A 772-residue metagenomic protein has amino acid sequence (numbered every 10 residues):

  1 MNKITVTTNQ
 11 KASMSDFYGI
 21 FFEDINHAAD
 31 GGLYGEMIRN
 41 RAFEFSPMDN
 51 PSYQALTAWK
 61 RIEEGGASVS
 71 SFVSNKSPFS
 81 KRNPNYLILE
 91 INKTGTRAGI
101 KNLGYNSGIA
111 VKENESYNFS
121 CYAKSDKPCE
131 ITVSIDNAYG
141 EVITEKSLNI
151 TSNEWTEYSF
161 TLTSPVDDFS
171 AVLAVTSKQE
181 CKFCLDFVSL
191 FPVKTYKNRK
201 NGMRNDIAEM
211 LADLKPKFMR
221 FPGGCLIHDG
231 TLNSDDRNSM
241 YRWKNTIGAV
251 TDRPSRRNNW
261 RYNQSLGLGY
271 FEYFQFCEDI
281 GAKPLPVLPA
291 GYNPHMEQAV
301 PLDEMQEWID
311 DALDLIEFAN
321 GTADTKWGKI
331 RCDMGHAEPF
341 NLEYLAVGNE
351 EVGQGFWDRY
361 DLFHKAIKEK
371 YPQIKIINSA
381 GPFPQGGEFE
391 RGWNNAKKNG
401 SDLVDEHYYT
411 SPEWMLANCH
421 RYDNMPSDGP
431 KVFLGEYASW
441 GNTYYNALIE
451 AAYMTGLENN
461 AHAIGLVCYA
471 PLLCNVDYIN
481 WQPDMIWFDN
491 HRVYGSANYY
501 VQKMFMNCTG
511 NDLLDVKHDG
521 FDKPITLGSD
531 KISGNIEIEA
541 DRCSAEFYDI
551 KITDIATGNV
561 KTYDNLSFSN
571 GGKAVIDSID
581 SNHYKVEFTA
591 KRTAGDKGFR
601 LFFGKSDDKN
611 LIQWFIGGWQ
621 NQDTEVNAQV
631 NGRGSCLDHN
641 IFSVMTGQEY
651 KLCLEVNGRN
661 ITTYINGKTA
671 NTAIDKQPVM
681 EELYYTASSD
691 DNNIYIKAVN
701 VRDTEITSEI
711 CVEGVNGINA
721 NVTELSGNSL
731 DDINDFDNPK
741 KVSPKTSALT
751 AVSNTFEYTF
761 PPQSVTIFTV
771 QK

Functional and structural regions predicted by a protein language model:
T5-E44, P165-D167, A174-Q264, F274-E278 (+1 more regions): An acidic-aromatic substrate-binding cleft motif
R39-M48, I100-I131, T156-T163, V188 (+4 more regions): Extra-cytoplasmic beta-strand recognition segments
Y53, A58, E64-I88, I227-Y270 (+2 more regions): Aromatic- and acidic-residue-enriched carbohydrate-binding clefts of CAZyme catalytic domains
R97-N102, N106-D213: Extended acidic/polar, glycine-enriched regions that form or flank non-catalytic beta-rich accessory modules
K365-K368, P372-K375, W393-K398, D402-T509 (+2 more regions): Catalytic-core region of carbohydrate-active enzymes that cleave or remodel glycosidic bonds
D522-V679: Extracellular glycan-recognition regions
T526, E681-N716, V722, T766-I767: Carbohydrate-binding surface patches
V715-F756: Acidic, Ser/Thr/Pro-rich beta/coil linker or hinge segments at domain junctions
